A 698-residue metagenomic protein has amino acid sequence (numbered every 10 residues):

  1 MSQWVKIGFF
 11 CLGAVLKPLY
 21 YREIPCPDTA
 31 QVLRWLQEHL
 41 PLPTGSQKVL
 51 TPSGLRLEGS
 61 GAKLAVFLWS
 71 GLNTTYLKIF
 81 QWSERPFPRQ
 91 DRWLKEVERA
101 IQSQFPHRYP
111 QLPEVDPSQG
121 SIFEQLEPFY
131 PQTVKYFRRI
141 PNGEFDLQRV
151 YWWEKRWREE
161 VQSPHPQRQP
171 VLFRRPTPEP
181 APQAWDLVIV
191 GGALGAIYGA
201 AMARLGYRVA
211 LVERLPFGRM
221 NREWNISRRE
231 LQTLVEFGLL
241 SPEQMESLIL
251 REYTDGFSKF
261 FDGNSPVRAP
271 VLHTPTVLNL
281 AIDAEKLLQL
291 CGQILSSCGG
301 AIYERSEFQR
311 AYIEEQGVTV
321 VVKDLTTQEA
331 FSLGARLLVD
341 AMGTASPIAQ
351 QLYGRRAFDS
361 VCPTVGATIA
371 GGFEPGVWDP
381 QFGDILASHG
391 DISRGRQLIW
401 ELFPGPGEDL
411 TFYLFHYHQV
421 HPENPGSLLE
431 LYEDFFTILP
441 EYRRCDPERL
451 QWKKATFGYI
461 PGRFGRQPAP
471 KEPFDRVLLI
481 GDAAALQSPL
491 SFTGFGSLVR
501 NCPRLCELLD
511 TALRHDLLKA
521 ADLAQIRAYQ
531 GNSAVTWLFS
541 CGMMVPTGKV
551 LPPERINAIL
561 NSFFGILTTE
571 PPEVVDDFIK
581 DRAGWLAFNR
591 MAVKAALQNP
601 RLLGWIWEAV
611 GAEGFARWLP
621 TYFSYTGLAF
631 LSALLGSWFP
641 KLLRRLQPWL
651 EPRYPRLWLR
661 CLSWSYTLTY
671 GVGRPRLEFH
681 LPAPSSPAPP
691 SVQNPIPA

Functional and structural regions predicted by a protein language model:
S2-D186, S665-A698: Extreme N-terminal leader/targeting segments of oxidoreductases
S2-E23, G45-E58, P406, V420-M543: FAD/FMN-dependent oxidoreductases across multiple families
W4-A14, P18-Y20, R99, S297-I438 (+1 more regions): Predominantly flavin-linked oxidoreductase catalytic cores and closely associated redox partners
L72-W82, N264-E285, F415-Q419: Helix-loop-beta segment of a Rossmann-like dinucleotide-binding subdomain
R158-E159, E507-A698: C-terminal helical "tail/cap" subdomain of flavin- and related membrane-associated enzymes
V188, G192, Y198-W224: Glycine-rich FAD pyrophosphate-binding loop
R219-F261: N-terminal FAD cofactor-binding segment of flavoenzymes
L272-I294, P347, P422-G426: Short beta-strand to alpha-helix junction loop
